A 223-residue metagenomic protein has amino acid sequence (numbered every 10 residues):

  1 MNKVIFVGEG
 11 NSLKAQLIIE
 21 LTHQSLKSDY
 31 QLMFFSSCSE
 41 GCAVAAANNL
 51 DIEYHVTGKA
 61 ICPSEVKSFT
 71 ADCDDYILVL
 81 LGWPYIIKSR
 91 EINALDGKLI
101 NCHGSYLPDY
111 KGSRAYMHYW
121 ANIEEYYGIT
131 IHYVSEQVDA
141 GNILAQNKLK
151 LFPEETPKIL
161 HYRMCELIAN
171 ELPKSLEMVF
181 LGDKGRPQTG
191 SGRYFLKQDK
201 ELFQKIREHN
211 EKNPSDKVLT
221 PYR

Functional and structural regions predicted by a protein language model:
M1-R223: One-carbon transfer enzymes
